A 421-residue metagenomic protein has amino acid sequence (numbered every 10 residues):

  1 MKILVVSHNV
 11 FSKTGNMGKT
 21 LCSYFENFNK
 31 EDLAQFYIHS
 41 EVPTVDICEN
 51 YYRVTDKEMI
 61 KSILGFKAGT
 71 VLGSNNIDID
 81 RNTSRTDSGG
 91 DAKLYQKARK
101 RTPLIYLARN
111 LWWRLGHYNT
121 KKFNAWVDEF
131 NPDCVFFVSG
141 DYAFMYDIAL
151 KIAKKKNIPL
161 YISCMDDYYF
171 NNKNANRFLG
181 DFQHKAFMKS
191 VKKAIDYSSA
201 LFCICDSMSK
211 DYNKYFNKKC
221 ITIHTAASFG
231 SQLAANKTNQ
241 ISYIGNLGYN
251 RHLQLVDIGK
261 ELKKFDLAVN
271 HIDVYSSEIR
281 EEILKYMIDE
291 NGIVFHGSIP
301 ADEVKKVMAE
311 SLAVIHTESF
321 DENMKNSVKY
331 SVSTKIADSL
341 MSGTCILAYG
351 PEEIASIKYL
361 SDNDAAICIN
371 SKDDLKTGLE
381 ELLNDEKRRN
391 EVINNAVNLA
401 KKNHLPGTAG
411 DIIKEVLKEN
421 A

Functional and structural regions predicted by a protein language model:
M1-D80, C220, H224, S228 (+1 more regions): N-terminal subdomain of nucleotide-sugar transferases
I3, C134, V138, L150-N171: Active-site proximal beta-strand in glycosyltransferases
N76-C134: Conserved nucleotide-sugar donor-binding subdomain of glycosyltransferases
Y161, Y169, H184-Q232: Donor nucleotide-sugar binding/catalytic pocket of nucleotide-sugar-dependent glycosyltransferases
S228-G230, A234-Y286, F295-D302: Conserved catalytic-core segment of nucleotide-activated headgroup transferases in glycan assembly
Y249-L253, D302-K306, V314-L340, I346-K358: Nucleotide-sugar-dependent
S333, P351, N363-D373, E381-K387: Conserved acidic donor-binding segment of nucleotide-sugar-dependent glycosyltransferases
N370-D373, E386-L417: A charged, aromatic-enriched C-terminal amphipathic alpha-helix characteristic of glycosyltransferases across folds
